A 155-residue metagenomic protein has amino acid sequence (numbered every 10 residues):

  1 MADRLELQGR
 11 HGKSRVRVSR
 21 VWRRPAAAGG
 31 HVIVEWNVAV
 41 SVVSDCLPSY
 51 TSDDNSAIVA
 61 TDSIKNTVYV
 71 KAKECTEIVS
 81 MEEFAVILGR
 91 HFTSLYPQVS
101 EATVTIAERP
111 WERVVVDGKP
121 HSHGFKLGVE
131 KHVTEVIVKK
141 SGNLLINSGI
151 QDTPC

Functional and structural regions predicted by a protein language model:
M1-C155: N-terminal intrinsically disordered, cationic/polar leader segments that include organellar targeting peptides
